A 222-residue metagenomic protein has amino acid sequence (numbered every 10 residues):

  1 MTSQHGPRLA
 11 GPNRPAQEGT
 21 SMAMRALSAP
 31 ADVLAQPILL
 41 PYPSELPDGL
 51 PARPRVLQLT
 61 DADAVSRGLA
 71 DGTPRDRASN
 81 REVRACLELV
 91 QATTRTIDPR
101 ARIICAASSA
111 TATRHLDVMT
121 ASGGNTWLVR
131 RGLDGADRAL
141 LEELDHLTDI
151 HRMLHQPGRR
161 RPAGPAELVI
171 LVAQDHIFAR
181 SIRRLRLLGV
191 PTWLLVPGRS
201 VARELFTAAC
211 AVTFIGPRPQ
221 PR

Functional and structural regions predicted by a protein language model:
T2-R14, E18-A136, D145, P191: Domain-level signal for Mg2+-assisted phosphodiester chemistry and nucleotide/NA-binding surfaces in nucleic-acid
A110-R222: Nuclease catalytic cores that cleave nucleic-acid phosphodiester bonds, predominantly acidic two-metal-ion
